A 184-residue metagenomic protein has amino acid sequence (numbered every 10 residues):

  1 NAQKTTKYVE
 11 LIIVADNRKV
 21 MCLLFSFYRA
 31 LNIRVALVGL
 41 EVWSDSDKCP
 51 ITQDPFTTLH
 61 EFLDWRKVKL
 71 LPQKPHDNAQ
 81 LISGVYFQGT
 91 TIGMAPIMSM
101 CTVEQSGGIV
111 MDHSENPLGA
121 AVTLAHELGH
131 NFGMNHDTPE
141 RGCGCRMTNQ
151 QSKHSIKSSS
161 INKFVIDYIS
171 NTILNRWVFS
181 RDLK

Functional and structural regions predicted by a protein language model:
N1-T102, S106, S114-G119, D137: Fold-level signature of zinc-dependent metallopeptidase catalytic domains
L24, G129, I169: Terminal peptide-recognition signature
P50, M100-T102, G142-R146, K163-V165 (+1 more regions): Sequence contexts marking disulfide-bonded cysteines in secreted/extracellular proteins
Q73, A121-A125, N162, I166: Generic preference for well-ordered alpha-helical elements
S106-N116, N149-S158: Short beta-alpha connecting loops at secondary-structure transitions that line or flank enzyme active sites
P117-F132: Short alpha-helix carrying the canonical HExxH Zn2+-binding catalytic motif
L128-G144: Catalytic Zn2+-binding segment of zinc metalloproteases
S152-K184: Replace "(M1/M4/M9/M12/WLM)" with "(e.g., M1/M4/M8/M9/M12/M26/WLM)" and add "not limited to" to clarify scope
